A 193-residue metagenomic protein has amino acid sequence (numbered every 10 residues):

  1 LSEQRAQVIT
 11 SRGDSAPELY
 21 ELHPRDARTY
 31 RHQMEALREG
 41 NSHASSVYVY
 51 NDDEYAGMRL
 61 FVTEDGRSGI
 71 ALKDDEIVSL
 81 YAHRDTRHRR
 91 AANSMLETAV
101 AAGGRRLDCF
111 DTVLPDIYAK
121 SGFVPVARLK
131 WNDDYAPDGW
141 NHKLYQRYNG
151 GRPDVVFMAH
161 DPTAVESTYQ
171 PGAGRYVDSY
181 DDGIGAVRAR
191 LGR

Functional and structural regions predicted by a protein language model:
L1, S11, D26-T29, R84 (+3 more regions): Non-membrane alpha-helical secondary structure
L1-R31, E35-E39: An acidic, glycine-rich, mixed-charge low-complexity segment common to nucleic-acid enzymes
D14, H83-D85, R193: Catalytic cores of the polymerase beta-like nucleotidyltransferase superfamily and closely associated nucleotide
D26-T86, A127: A conserved beta-strand-loop-helix scaffold within acyl/acetyltransferase catalytic domains
K73-Y145, P153: Acyl-donor binding region in acyl/amide transferases
D133-R193: C-terminal "cap" of GNAT-fold acetyltransferases
